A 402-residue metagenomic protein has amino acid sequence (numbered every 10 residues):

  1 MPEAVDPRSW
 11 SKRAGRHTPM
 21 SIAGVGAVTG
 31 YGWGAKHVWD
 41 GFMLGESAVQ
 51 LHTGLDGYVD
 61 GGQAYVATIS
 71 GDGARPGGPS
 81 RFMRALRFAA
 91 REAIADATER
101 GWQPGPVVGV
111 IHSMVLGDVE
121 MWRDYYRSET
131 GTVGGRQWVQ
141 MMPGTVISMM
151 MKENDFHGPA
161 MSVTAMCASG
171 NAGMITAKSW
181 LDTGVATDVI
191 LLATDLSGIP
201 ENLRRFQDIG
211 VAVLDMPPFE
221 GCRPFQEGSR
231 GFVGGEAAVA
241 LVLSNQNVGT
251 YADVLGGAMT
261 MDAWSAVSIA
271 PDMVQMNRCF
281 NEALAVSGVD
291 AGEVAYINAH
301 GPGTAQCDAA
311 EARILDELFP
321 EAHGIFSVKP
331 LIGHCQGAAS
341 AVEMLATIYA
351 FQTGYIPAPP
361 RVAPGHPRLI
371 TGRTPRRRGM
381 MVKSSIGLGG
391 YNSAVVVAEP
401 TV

Functional and structural regions predicted by a protein language model:
M1-I22, P104-G105, A291-E293, L369-V402: Flexible, low-complexity linker/loop segments at domain and module junctions
R8-H17, V49-R87, G117-T176, V185 (+3 more regions): Conserved catalytic cysteine-centered active-site region of acyl-thioester-dependent Claisen-condensing enzymes
T18-V28, A35-Q63, P217-S287, E293-Y296 (+1 more regions): Condensing-enzyme catalytic core mediating Claisen C-C bond formation in acyl metabolism
I22-G24, F42, A90, V110 (+9 more regions): Conserved small-residue
A85-T98, G144-V146, D272-G288, I314 (+1 more regions): Short, well-ordered amphipathic alpha-helical segments that serve as non-catalytic structural scaffolds within diverse
R91-V108, N154, N247-Y251, C279-Y296 (+1 more regions): Phosphate/pyrophosphate-binding loops at sites that engage ATP/ADP/AMP, CoA/4′-phosphopantetheine, polyphosphate
G131-V133, I175, S179, S197-G249 (+3 more regions): Glycine-/small-residue-rich "gating" segment that lines the acyl/pantetheine channel and substrate pocket
V185-I209, M216-C222, S229, G257-P271 (+2 more regions): Acyl-CoA/ACP chain-elongation machinery
